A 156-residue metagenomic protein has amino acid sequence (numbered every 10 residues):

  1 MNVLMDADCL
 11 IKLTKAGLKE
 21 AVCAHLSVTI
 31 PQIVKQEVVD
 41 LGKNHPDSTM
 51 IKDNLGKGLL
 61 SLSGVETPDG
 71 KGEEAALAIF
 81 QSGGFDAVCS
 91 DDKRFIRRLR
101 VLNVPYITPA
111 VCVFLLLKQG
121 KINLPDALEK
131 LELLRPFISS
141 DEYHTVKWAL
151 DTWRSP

Functional and structural regions predicted by a protein language model:
M1-A87, K93-I96, V101-I107, E129 (+1 more regions): Active-site-proximal, substrate-binding regions of enzyme catalytic domains and RNA-binding/basic surfaces
G84-C89, K118-D126: Short helix-capping/linker segments at secondary-structure and domain boundaries
I96-R97, L115-L116, L133: Short secondary-structure capping/turn micro-motifs that flank functional sites
I107-I122: Long, charge-dense
D126-I138: A polyampholytic, Gly/Pro-enriched intrinsically disordered region
